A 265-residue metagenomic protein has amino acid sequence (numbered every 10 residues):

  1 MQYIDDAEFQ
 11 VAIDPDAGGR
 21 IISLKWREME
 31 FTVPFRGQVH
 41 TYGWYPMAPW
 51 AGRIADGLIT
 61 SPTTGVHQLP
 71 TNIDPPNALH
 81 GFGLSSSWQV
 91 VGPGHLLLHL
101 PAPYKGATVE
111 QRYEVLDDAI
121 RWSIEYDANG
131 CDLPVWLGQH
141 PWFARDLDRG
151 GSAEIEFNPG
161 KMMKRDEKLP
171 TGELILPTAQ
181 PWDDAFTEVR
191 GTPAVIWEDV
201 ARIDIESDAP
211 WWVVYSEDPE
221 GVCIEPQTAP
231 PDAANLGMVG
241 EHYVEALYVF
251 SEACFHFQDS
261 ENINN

Functional and structural regions predicted by a protein language model:
M1-G65, R190-A209, Y243-E261: Beta-strand-rich N-terminal accessory domains
Q2, H95-L96, I120-W122, P193-A194 (+1 more regions): Hydrophobic residues embedded in beta-strands of well-ordered beta-sheets
Y3, P70-D117: Extended, loop-rich substrate-binding clefts of extracytoplasmic carbohydrate-active enzymes
P15, L98-L147: Acidic, contiguous internal or C-terminal segments within carbohydrate-active enzymes that form a structured patch used
G57-P62, H140-W142, G221-Q227: Active-site scaffold segments
L133-P134, W142-D208: Active-site/ligand-binding surface loops and adjacent short beta/alpha elements that line catalytic pockets across
W197-P231, G237: Glycine-rich active-site loops that engage anionic ligands at enzyme catalytic sites
C223-N265: C-terminal structured interaction module
